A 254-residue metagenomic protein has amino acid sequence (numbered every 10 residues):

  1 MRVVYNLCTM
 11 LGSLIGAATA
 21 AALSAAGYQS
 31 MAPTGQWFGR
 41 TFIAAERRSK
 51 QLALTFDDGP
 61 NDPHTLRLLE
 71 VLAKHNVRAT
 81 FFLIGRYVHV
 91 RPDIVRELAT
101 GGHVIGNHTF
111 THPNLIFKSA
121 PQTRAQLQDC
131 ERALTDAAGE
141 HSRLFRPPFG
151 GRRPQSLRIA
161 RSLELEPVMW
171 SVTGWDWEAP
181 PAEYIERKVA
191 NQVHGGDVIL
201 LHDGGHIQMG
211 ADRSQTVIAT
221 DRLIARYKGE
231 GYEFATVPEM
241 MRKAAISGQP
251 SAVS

Functional and structural regions predicted by a protein language model:
M1-I43: N-terminal membrane-anchoring alpha-helices
S30-I116, Q122, Q126-D129, A133 (+3 more regions): Active-site beta->alpha N-cap acidic-glycine motif
A32-S49, K74-N76, H89, G210-S254: C-terminal domain-boundary segment and adjacent tail
F56, L83-G85, N107-T109, P147-F149 (+3 more regions): A cross-domain feature marking catalytic cores of carbohydrate-active enzymes and several ubiquitous metabolic/repair
D57, L72, I105-H108, F145-P148 (+3 more regions): Divalent metal-coordination and catalytic microenvironments
R96, Q122-L127, A182-R187, R213-T220: Charged helix-capping and loop-helix junction motifs
P113-K118, H206-G210: A short acidic, helix-capping loop that chelates divalent metal ions and anchors anionic groups
G151, L157-V193, Y232-K243: His/Asp/Glu-enriched short active-site or ligand-binding loop at hydrolase and phosphoryl-transfer sites
